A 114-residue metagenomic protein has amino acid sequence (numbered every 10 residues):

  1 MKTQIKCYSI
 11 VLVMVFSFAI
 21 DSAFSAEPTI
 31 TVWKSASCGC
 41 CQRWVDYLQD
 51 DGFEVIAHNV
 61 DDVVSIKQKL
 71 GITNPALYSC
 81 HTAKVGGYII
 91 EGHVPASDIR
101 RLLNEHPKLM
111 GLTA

Functional and structural regions predicted by a protein language model:
K2-I10: Bacterial N-terminal signal peptides that target proteins for export
S9-A19: Bacterial N-terminal signal peptides
S25-D51: Local sequence-structure signature of Cys/Sec-based thiol-disulfide redox active-site neighborhoods
C40-R43, Y47-D50, D62-S65, V94 (+1 more regions): Extracytoplasmic/secreted proteins, especially bacterial periplasmic and envelope-associated proteins
E54: Residue-level detector of anion-binding/catalytic polar loops
V60-I72: Structural microenvironment flanking redox-active thiols in thiol-disulfide oxidoreductases
K69-L70, A76-A114: Thiol/selenol-based redox catalytic cores and closely related redox-interacting motifs
